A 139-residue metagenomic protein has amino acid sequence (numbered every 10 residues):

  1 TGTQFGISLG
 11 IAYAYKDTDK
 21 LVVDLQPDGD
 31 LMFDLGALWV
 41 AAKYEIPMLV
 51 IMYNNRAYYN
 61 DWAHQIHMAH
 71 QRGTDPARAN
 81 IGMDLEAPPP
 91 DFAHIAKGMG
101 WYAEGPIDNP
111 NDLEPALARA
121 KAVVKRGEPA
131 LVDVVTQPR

Functional and structural regions predicted by a protein language model:
T1-P138: Thiamine diphosphate
